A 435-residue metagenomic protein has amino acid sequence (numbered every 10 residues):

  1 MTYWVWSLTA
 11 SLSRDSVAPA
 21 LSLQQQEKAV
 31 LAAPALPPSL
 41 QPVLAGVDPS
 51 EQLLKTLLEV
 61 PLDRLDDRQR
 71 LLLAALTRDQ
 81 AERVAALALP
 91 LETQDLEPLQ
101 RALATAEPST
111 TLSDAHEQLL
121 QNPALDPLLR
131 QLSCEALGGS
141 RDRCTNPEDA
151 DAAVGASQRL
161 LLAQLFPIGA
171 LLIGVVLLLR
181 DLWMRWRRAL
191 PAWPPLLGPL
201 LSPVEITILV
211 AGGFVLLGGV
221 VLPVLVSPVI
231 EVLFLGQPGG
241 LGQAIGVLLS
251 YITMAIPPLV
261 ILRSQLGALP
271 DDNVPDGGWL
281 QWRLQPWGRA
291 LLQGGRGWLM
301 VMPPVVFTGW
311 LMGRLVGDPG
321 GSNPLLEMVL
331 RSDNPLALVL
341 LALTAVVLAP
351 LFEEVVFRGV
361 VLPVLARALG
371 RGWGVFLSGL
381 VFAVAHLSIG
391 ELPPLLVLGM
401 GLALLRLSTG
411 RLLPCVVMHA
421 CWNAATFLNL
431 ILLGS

Functional and structural regions predicted by a protein language model:
M1-D271, L430-S435: N-terminal, membrane-interfacial amphipathic/helix-forming hydrophobic leader that caps and precedes the first
A18-P19, W193, V224-Y251, S264-L348: Juxtamembrane helix-loop-helix connectors linking adjacent transmembrane helices in multi-pass membrane enzymes
G169, I173, A211-V220, V247-I256 (+8 more regions): Alpha-helical transmembrane spans of integral membrane proteins, capturing the lipid-embedded, hydrophobic core of TM
V221-I230, T253, P257-I261, Q265 (+8 more regions): Alpha-helical membrane-inserting segments
R289, P303, V355-G374, L407-R411: Membrane-interface helix/loop boundary segments of multi-pass membrane proteins
L336-V339, L351-V361, L377-V384: Short juxtamembrane and helix-loop transition motifs at transmembrane-helix boundaries in membrane proteins
V347-L348, V361-L369, V384-I389: Short, amphipathic, aromatic/basic-enriched membrane-interface segments that mark the entry/exit of transmembrane
G372-S435: Functionally important transmembrane alpha-helices
